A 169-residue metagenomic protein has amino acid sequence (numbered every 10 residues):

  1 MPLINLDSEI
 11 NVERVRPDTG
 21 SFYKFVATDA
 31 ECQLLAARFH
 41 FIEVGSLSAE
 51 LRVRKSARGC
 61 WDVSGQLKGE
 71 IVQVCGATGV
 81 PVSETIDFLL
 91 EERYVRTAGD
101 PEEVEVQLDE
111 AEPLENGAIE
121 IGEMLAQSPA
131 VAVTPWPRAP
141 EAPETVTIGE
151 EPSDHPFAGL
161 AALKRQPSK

Functional and structural regions predicted by a protein language model:
M1-F22, S46, R93-K169: Charge-rich, low-complexity linker and terminal segments
M1-K68: A positional/architectural concept
V26, V72, G76, V80-P81 (+2 more regions): Ordered, soluble secondary-structure elements with a strong preference for glycine-centered loop motifs and nearby
V26-T28, R54, K68-V72, E91-V95 (+1 more regions): Solvent-exposed residues in well-ordered beta-strands and their adjoining turns, especially edge/terminal strands
D29-C32, V72, G122, A126: Amphipathic alpha-helical transducer elements in NTP-driven molecular machines
A37-V44, G76-S83, V131, R165: Short, intrinsically disordered, mixed-charge
C60-D100: Helix-adjacent hinge/juxtasegments
